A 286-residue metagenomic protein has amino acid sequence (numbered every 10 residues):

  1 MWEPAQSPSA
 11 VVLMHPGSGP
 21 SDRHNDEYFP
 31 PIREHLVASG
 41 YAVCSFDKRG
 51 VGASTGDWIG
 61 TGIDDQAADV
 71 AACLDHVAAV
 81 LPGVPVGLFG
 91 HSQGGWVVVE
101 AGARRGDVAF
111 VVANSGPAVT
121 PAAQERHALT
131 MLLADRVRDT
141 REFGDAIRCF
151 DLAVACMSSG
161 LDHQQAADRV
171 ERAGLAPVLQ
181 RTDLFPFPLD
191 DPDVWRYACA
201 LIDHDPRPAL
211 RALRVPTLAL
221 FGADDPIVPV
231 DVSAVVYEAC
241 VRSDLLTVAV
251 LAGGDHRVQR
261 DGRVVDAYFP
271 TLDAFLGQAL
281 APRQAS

Functional and structural regions predicted by a protein language model:
P8-G17: Short beta-strand element of the alpha/beta-hydrolase
D22-I32, K48: The serine-hydrolase catalytic nucleophile loop
R33-A53: Conserved alpha/beta-hydrolase
G60-A79: Alpha/beta-hydrolase active-site loop
N114-A200, H204-P208: Accessory cap/linker subdomain of secreted extracellular hydrolases
L213, A219-F221, D225: Short beta-strand/loop motif that positions the catalytic acidic residue of the alpha/beta-hydrolase fold
V215, P229-A239: Short alpha-helix in the alpha/beta-hydrolase fold that links the catalytic acid
G254-S286: Catalytic active-site module of serine/aspartate enzymes centered on a nucleophile-bearing elbow/loop
